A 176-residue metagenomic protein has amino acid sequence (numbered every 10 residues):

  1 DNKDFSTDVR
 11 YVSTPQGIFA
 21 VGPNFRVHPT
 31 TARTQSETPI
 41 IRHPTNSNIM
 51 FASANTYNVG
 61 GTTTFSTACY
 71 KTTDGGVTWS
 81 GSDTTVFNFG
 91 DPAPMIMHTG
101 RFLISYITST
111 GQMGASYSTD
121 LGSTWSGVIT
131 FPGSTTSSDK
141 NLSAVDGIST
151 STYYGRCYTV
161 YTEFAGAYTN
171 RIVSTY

Functional and structural regions predicted by a protein language model:
D1-Y176: C-terminal PAP-associated
